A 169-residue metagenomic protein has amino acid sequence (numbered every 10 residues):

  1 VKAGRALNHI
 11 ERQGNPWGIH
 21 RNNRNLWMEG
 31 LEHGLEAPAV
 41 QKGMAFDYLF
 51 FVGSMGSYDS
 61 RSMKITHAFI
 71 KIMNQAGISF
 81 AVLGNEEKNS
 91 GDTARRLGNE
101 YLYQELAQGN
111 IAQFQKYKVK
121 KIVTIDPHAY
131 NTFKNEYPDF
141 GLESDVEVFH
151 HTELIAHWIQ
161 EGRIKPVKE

Functional and structural regions predicted by a protein language model:
V1-Y137, G141: Iron-sulfur-cluster electron-transfer modules
L142-E169: Short, flexible loop segments at boundaries between secondary-structure elements
